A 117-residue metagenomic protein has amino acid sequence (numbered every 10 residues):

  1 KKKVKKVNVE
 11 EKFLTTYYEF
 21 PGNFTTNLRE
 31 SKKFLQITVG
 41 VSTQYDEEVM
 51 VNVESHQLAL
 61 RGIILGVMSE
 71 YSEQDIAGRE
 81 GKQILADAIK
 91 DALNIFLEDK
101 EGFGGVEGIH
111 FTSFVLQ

Functional and structural regions predicted by a protein language model:
K1-Q117: Flexible, low-complexity charged segments
